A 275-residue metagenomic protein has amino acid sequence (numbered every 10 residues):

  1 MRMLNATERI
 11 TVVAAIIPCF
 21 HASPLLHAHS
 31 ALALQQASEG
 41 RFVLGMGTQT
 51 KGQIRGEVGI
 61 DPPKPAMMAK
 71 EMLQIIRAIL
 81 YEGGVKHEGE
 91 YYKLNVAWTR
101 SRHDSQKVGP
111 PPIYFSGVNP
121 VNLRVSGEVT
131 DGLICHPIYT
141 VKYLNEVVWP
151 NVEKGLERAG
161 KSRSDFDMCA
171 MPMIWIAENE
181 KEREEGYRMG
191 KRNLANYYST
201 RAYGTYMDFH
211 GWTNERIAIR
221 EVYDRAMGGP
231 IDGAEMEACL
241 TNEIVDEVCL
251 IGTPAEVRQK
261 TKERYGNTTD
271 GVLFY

Functional and structural regions predicted by a protein language model:
M1-V13, P110-P111: N-terminal beta1-alpha1-beta2 module of alpha/beta enzyme domains
V12-A15, F42-M46, I113-S116, L133-C135 (+2 more regions): Hydrophobic faces of well-ordered beta-strands that scaffold small-molecule active sites in alpha/beta enzyme cores
F20-Q36, P63: Glycine-rich anion/phosphate-binding loops
S30, G117-V125, T253-E263: Short, acidic/polar
A37, E128-V129, N267-T269: Structural motif
T50-I60, E128-T130: Acidic/polar active-site rim loop that often engages polyanionic ligands
P62-D104, E146-W149, E153-E263: An alpha-helical appendage that flanks or caps ligand/catalytic pockets
V108-L156: Loop-centered beta-sheet repeat module
